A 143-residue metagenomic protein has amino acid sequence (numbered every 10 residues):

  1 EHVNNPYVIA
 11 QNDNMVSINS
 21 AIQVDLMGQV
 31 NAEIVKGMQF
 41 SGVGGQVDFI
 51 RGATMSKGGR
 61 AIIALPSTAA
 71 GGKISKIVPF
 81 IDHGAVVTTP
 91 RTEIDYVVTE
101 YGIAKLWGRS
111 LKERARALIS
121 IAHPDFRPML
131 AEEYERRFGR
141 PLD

Functional and structural regions predicted by a protein language model:
E1-D143: Conserved phosphate- and dinucleotide-binding cores of soluble alpha/beta proteins, encompassing both enzyme active
